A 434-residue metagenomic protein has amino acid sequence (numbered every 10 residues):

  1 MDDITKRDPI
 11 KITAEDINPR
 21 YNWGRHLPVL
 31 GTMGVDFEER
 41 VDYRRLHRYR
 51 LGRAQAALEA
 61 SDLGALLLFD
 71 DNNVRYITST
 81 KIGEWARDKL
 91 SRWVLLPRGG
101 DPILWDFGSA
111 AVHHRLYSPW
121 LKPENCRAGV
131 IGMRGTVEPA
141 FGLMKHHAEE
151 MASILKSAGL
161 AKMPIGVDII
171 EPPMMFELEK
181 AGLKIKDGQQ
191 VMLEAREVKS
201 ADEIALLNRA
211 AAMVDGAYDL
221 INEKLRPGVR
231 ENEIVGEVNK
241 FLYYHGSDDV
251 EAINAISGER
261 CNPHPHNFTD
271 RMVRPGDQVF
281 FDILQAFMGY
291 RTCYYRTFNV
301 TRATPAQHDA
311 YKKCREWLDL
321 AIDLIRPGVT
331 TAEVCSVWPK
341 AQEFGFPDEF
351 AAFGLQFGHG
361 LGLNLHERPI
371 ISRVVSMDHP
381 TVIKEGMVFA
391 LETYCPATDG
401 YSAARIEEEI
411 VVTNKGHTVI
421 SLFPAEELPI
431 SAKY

Functional and structural regions predicted by a protein language model:
M1-Y434: Active-site neighborhoods and metal-handling regions in enzymes and metal-associated proteins
